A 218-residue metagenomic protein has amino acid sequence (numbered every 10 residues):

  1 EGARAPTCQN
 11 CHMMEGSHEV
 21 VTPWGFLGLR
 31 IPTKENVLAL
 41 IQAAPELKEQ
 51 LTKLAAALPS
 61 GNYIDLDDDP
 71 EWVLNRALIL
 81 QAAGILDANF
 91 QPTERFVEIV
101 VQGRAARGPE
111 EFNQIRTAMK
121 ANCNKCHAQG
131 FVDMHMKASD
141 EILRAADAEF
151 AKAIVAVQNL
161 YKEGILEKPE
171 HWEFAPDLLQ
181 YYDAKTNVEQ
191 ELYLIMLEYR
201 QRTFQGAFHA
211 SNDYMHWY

Functional and structural regions predicted by a protein language model:
E1-Y218: Primarily the internal scaffold of c-type cytochrome electron-transfer domains, especially repeated/multiheme c-type
